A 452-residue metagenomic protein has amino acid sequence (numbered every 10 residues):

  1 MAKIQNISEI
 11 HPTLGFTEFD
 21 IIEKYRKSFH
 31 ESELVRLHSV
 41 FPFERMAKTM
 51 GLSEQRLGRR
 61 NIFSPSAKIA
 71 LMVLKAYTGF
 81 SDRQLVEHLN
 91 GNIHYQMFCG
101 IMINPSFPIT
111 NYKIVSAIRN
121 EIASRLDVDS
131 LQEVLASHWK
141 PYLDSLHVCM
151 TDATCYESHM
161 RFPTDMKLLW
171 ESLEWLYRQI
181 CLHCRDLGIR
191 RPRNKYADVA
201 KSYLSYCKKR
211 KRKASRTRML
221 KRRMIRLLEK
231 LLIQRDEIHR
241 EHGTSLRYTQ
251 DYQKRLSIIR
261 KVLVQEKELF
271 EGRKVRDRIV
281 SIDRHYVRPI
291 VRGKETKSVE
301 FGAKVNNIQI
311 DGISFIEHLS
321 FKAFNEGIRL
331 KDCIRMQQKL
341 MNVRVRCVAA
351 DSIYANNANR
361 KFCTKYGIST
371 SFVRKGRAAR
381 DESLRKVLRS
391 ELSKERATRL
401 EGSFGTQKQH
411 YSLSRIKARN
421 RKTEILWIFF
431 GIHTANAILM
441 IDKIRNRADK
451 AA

Functional and structural regions predicted by a protein language model:
M1-E44, D442-A452: Charged, often Cys/His-bearing segments associated with DNA-binding zinc-finger transcription factors
S28-A70, Y77, S383: Basic, short loop/linker segments at the boundary and entry of helix-turn-helix/winged-helix-like folds
R59-F63, I93, A349-N357, R377-A378: Acidic, metal-coordinating catalytic cores used for nucleic-acid/nucleotide bond scission and strand-transfer chemistry
L71, L85, I109-V115, H147-E157 (+7 more regions): Short, conserved catalytic/metal-binding motifs centered on acidic residues
M102-R284: Active-site- or DNA-interface-adjacent structural scaffold in DNA-acting proteins
Y252, L256, F270, L388-A452: Basic, amphipathic alpha-helical segments enriched in Lys/Arg and hydrophobic/aromatic residues
I282-T296: Flexible, glycine/threonine-enriched loop-and-boundary segments that flank and lead into catalytic domains of large
K294-L340: Electropositive, glycine- and tryptophan-enriched low-complexity nucleic-acid-binding patches
